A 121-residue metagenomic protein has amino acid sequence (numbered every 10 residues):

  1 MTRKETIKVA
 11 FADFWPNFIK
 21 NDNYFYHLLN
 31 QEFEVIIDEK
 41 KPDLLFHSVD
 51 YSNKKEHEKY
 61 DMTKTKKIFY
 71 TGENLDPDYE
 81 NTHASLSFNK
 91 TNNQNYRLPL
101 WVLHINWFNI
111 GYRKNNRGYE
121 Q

Functional and structural regions predicted by a protein language model:
M1-T65, D78: N-terminal pre-catalytic "stem/leader" segment of glycosyltransferase-like enzymes
K40-F46, D50-Q121: Catalytic core of nucleotide-activated saccharide and alditol-phosphate transferases
